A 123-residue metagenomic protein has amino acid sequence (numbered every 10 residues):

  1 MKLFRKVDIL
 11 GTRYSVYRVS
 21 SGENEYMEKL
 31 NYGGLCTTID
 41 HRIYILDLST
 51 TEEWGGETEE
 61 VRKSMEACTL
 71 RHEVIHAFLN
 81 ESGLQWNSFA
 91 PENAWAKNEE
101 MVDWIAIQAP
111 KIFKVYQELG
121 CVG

Functional and structural regions predicted by a protein language model:
M1, L119-G123: Short intrinsically disordered terminal tails
M1-D8, R18-G56: Catalytic zinc-binding patch centered on the HExxH motif and its immediate surroundings that defines zinc-dependent
E52-E53, E57-C68, N80-E118: Post-HEXXH active-site segment of zinc metalloproteases
R71-L79: Short active-site segment of divalent metal-dependent hydrolases/proteases that encodes the spacing between
